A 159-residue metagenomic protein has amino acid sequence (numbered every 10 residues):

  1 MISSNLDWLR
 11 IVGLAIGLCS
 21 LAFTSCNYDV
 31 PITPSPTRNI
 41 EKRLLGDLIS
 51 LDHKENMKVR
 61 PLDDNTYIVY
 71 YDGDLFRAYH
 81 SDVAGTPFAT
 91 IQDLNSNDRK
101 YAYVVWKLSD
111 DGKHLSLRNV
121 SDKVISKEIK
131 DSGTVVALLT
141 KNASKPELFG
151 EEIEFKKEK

Functional and structural regions predicted by a protein language model:
I2-G13: Bacterial N-terminal signal peptides that target proteins for export
A22-S25: C-terminal motif of bacterial Sec signal peptides marking the signal peptidase cleavage site
N27-L44, L51-K159: Calycin-type beta-barrel ligand-binding domains and close structural analogs
